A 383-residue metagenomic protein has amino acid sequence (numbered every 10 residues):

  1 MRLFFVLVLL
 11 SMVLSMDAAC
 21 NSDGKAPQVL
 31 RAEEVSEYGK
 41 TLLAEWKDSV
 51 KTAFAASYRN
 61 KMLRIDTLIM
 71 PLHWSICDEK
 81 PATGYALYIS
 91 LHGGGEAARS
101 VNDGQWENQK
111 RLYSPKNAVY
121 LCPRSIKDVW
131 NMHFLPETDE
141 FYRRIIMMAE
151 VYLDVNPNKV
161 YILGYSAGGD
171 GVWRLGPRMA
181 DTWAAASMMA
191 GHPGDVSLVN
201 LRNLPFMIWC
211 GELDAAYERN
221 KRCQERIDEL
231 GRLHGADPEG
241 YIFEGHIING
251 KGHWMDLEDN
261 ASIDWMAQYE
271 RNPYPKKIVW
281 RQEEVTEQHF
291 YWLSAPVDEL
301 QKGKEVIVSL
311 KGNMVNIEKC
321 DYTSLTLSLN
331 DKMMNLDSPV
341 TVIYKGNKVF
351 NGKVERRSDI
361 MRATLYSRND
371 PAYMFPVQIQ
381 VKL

Functional and structural regions predicted by a protein language model:
C20-Y85, K348-F350, E355-P376, K382-L383: A domain-start/cap signature at the N-terminus of enzymes
D78-T83, W130-S166, R178, T182: Gly/Ser-rich "nucleophile elbow"/oxyanion-hole loop immediately N-terminal to the catalytic nucleophile in hydrolases
L87-V151: Active-site machinery of serine-nucleophile hydrolases
G169-A180, A186: Short glycine-enriched nucleophile-adjacent loop and the immediately C-terminal alpha-helix near the catalytic center
M207-G211: Short beta-strand/loop motif that positions the catalytic acidic residue of the alpha/beta-hydrolase fold
E212-F243, N330-K348: Active-site-adjacent alpha-helix of alpha/beta-hydrolase-fold enzymes
A215, K221, L233-N316, C320-T323: C-terminal catalytic histidine-bearing segment of alpha/beta-hydrolase fold enzymes
R281-L383: C-terminal beta-sandwich/jelly-roll accessory domains of carbohydrate-active enzymes
